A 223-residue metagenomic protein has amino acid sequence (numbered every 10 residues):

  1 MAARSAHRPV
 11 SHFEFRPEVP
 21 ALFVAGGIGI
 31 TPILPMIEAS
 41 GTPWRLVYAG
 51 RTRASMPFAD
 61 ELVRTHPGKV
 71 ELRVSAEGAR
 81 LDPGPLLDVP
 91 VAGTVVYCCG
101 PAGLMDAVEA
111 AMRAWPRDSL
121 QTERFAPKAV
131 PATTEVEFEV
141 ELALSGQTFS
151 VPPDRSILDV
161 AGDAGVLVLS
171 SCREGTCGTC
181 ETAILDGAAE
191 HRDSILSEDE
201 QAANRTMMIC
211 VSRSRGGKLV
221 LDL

Functional and structural regions predicted by a protein language model:
M1-G146, S150: FNR/FR-type flavoprotein reductase catalytic core
M1-R4, D163, T179, K218: Residue-level marker of beta-strand positions
P9, G29, D154-I157, R173-T176 (+1 more regions): A generic "binding-loop/recognition-motif" signal
P32, V166-D193, Q201-G216: Local cysteine-cluster metal-coordination motifs and their immediate loop/turn environment, predominantly Fe-S cluster
G41-R45, A189-I195: Phosphate-handling active-site elements
A76-G78, D88-V89, P152, R213-L223: Short flanking/linker segments adjacent to small metal-binding domains or redox-active Cys/His motifs
G100, R124, L144, P153 (+5 more regions): Active-site proximal loops enriched in glycine and acidic residues that flank catalytic Cys/His/Asp and coordinate
E139-A164, T182-D193: Short, charged low-complexity linear segments at domain edges
